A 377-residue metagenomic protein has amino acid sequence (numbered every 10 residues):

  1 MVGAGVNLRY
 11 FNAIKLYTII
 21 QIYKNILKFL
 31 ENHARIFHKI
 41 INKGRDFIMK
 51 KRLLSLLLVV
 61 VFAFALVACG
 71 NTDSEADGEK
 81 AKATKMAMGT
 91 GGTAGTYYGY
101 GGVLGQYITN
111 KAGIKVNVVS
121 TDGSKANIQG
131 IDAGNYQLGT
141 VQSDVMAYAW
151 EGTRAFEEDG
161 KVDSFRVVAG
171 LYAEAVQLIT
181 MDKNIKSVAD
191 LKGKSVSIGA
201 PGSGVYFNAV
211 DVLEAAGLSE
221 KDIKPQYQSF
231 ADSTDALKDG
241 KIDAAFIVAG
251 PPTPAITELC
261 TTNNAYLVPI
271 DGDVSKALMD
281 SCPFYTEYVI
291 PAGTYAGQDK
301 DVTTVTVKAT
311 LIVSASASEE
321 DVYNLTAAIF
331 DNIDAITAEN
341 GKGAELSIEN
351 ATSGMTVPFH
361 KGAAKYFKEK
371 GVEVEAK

Functional and structural regions predicted by a protein language model:
M1-K85, K377: Short, low-complexity disordered leader/linker segments with a strong preference for bacterial N-terminal type II
C69, E157-L171, T294-T303: A structural signal for short loop-to-beta-strand junctions that line the ligand-binding cleft of periplasmic/secreted
A83-K111, K115-V116, A173-D239, S353 (+2 more regions): Bilobed "Venus flytrap"/periplasmic-binding protein-like clamshell domains and structurally analogous long
G101-Q106, V119-E158, L178-M181, A231-A236 (+2 more regions): Pocket-flanking alpha-helical
K111-S120, A126, N135, T262-N264 (+2 more regions): N-terminal secretory/targeting leader peptides
S143-V145, G152-F156, E220-I312, A317: Pocket-lining segment of extracytoplasmic ligand-binding domains
K194-D211, F284-T356: Ligand-binding clefts/hinges and TM-proximal coupling segments of bilobed small-molecule sensing domains
D232, D239, A249-L267, A277-F284 (+1 more regions): An extracytoplasmic/periplasmic, membrane-proximal ligand-sensing/linker region
